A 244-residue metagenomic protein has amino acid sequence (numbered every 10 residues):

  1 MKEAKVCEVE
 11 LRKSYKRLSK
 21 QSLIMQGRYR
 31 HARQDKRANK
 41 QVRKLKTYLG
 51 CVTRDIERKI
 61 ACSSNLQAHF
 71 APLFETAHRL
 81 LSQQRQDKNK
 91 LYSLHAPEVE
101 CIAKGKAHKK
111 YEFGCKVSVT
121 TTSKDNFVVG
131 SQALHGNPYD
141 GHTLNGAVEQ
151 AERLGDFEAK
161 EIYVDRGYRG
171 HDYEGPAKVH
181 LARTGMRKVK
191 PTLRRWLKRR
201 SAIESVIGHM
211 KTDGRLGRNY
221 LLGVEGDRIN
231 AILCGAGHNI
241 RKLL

Functional and structural regions predicted by a protein language model:
M1-K160, R166, Y173: Polybasic low-complexity intrinsically disordered regions
C101, K110, N219, A231-L233: Short glycine- and Lys/Arg-enriched binding-loop motifs that mark or flank ligand-binding interfaces
D125-F127, R215-G217, N239-L244: Short helix-capping/linker segments at secondary-structure and domain boundaries
P138, H142, G226-A231: Short, conserved micro-motifs enriched in small and acidic residues
R153-G226, I232: Helix-centered, glycine/charged polyanion-binding patches within enzymatic domains that contact phosphate-containing
